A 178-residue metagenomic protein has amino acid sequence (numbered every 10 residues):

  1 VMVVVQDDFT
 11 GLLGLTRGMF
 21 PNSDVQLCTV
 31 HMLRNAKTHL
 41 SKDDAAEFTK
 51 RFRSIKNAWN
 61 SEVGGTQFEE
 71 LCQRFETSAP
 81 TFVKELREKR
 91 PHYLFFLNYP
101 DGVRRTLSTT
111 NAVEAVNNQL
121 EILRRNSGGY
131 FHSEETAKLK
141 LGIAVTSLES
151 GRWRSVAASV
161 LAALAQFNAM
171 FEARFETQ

Functional and structural regions predicted by a protein language model:
V1, D24, R104-L107: A generic hydrophobic-helix recognition signal that picks specific residues within alpha-helical hydrophobic
V1-M2, Y130: Alpha-helix N-cap/helix-initiation motif
V3-T10, L15-R53: Conserved beta-strand -> loop -> alpha-helix junction used to position metal-binding or nucleic-acid-contacting
T10, K56-Q178: Acidic/histidine-rich catalytic cores and adjacent linkers of DNA breakage/strand-transfer/modification proteins
